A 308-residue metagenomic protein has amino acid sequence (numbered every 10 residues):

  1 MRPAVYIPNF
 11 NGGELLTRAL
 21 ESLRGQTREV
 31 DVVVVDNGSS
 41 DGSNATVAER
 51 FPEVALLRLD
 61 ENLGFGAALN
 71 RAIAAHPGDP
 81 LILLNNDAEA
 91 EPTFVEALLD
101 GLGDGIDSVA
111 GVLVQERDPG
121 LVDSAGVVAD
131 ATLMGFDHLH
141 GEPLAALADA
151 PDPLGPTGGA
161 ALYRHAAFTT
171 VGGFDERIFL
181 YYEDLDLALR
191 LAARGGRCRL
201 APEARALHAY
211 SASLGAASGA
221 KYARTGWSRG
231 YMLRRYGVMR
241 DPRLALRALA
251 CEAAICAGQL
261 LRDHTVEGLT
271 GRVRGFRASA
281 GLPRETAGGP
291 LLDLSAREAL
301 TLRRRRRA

Functional and structural regions predicted by a protein language model:
L15-T17, D41-E49: Acidic helix N-cap motif at the loop->helix transition within catalytic regions of sugar-transfer enzymes
E21-V30: Short, acidic, metal-binding catalytic loop of nucleotide-sugar glycosyltransferases
S22, D36-A45, E61, A88-E91: A conserved acidic beta->alpha catalytic loop
L59-H76, N86: Glycine-rich, basic loop-to-helix element that forms the pyrophosphate-binding segment of sugar-nucleotide handling
L81: Short aromatic/hydrophobic "clamp" motif used to bind/position activated sugar donors
E91-A129: Conserved donor NDP-sugar-binding/catalytic core segment of glycosyltransferases
L154-R205: A short, conserved alpha-helix in the catalytic core of glycosyltransferases
R224, D241-A308: Non-catalytic, C-terminal membrane-associated alpha-helical segments of glycosyltransferases
